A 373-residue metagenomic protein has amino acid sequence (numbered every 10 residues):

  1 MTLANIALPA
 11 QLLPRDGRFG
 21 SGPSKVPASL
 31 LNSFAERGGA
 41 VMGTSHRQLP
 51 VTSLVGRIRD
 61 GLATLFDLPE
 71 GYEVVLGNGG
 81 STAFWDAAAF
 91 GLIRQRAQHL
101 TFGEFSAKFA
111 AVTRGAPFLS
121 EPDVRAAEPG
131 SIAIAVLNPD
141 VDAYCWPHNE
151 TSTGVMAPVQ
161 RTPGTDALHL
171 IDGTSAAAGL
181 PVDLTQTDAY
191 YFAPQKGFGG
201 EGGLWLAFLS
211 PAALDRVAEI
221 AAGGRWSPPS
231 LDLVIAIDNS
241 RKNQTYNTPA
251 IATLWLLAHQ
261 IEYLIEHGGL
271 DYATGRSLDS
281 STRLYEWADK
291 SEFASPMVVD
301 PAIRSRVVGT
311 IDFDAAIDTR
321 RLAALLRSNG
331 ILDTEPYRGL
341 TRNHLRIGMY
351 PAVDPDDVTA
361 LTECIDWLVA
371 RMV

Functional and structural regions predicted by a protein language model:
M1-S45: N-terminal "arm"/small-domain region of PLP-dependent enzymes with the aminotransferase-like
Q11, D16, G339, N343-V373: PLP-dependent enzyme catalytic core of the Aspartate aminotransferase-like
K25, Q195-Y285: Active-site C-terminal subdomain of aminotransferase-like
G38-A87, E104, K108-V112: Conserved N-terminal alpha-helix of the aminotransferase class I/II PLP-enzyme fold
L92-F105: Conserved PLP-anchoring active-site segment centered on the Schiff-base-forming lysine
A127-A178, A189: Active-site phosphate-binding strand-loop segment of PLP-dependent enzymes
L184-Q195, W205: Conserved active-site segment immediately N-terminal to the catalytic lysine that forms the internal aldimine
S295-L326: Conserved PLP-binding catalytic core of the aspartate aminotransferase-like
